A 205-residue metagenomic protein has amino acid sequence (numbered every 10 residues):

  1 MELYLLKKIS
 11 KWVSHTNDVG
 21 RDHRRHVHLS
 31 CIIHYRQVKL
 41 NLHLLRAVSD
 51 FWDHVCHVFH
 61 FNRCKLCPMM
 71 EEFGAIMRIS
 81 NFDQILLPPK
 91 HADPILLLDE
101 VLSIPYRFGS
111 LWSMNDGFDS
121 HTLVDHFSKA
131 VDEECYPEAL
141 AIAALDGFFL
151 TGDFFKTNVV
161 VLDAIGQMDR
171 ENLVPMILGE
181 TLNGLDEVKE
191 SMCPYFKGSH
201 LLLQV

Functional and structural regions predicted by a protein language model:
M1-D186, G198: N-terminal leader regions that mediate targeting or early regulatory function
V188-S191, G198-V205: Amphipathic alpha-helical/coiled-coil segments positioned at domain termini
